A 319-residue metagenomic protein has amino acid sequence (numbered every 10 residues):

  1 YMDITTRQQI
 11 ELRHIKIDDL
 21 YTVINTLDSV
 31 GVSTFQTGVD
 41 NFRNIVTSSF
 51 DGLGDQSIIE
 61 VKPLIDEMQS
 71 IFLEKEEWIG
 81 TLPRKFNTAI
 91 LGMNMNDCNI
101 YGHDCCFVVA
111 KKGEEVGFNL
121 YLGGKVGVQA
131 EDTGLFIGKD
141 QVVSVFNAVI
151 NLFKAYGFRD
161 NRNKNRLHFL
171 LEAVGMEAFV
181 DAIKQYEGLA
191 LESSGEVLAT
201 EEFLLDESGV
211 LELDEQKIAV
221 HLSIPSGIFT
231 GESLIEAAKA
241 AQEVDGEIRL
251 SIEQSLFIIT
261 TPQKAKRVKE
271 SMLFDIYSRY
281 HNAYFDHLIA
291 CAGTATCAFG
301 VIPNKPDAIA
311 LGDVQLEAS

Functional and structural regions predicted by a protein language model:
Y1-E115, S144, S223-S319: Small-residue-enriched alpha-helical segments and adjacent helix-cap loops that form tight helix-helix packing
D18-D19, N25-G31, K154-L213, P262-K269: Terminal amphipathic helices with adjacent charged low-complexity linkers/tails
T34-V39, N151-N161, L189-E192, V220 (+1 more regions): Flexible helix-coil linker/hinge segments at domain or subdomain boundaries
G38-V39, G52, G117, G123-K125 (+5 more regions): Glycine-centered flexibility motif
T47, G124-A130, F158-K164, D214-A219 (+2 more regions): Short acidic (Asp/Glu) and glycine-rich catalytic loops that position anionic groups and cofactors
S49-D51, I65-S70, G80-L82, Q129-E131 (+2 more regions): A broad, low-specificity signal for short, low-complexity segments enriched in glycine/proline and polar/charged
G80-D181: Mobile "lid/hinge" segments at catalytic clefts and subdomain interfaces of large enzymes
D181-Q254: Acidic, glycine-rich loop-and-beta core segments that form the ion-binding/anion-interacting portion of active sites
